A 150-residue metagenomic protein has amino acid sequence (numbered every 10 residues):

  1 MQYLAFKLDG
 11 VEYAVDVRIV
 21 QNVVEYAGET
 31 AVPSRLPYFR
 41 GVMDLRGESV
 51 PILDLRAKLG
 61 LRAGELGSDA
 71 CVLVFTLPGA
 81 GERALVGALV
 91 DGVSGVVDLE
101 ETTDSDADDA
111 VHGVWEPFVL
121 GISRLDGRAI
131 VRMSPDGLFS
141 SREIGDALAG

Functional and structural regions predicted by a protein language model:
M1-G150: An acidic, low-aromatic, low-complexity terminal/linker signal
